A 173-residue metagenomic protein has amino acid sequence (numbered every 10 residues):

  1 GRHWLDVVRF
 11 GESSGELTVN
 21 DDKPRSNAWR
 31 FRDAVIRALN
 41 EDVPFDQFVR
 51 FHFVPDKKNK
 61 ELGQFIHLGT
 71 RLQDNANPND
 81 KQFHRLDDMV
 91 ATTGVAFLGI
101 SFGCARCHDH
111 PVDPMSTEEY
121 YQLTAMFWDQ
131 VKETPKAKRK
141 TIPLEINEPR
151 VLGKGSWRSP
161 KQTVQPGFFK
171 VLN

Functional and structural regions predicted by a protein language model:
G1-G153, S159, T163-N173: Short, structured secondary-structure elements that scaffold catalytic or ligand/cofactor-binding regions
